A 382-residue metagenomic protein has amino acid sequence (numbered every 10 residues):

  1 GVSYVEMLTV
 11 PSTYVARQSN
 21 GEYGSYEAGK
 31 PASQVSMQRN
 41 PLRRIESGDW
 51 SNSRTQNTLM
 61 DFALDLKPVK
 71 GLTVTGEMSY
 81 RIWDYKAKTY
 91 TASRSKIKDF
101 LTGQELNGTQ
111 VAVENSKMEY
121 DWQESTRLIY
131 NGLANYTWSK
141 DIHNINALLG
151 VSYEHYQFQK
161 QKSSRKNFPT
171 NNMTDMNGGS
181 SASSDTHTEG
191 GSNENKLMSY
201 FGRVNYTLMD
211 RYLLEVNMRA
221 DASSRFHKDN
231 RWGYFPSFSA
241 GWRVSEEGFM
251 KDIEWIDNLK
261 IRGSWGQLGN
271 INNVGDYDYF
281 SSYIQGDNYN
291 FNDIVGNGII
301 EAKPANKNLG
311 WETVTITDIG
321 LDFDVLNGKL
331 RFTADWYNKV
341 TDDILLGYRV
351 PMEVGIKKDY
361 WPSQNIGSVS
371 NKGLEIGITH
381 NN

Functional and structural regions predicted by a protein language model:
G1-V2: N-terminal, post-signal-peptide soluble/periplasmic segments of Gram-negative outer-membrane pore/transport systems
V15, G21-A28, M173, D276 (+1 more regions): Active-site acid/base region of carbohydrate-active enzymes
R17-R44, S95-V111: A subset of solvent-exposed loop/turn segments in beta-rich extracellular surface proteins, enriched in glycine
Q34-T91, L106, Q110-N382: Extracellular/periplasmic, surface-exposed regions of secreted and cell-surface proteins
